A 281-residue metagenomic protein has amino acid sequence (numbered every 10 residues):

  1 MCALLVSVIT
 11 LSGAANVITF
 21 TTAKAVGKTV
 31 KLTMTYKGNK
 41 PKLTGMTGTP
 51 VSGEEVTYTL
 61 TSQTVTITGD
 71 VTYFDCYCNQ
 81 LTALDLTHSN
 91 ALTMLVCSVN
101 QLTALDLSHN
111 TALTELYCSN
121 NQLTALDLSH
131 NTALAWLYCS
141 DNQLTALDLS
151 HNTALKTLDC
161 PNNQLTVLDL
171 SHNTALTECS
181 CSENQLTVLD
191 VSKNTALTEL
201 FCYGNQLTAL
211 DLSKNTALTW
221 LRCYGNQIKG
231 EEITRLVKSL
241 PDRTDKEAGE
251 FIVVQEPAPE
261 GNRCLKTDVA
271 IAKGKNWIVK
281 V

Functional and structural regions predicted by a protein language model:
M1-N90, H109-T111, H130, H151 (+3 more regions): N-terminal capping/linker segments that flank leucine-rich repeat
V71, L81, L92, L102 (+12 more regions): Conserved hydrophobic position(s) of the canonical leucine-rich repeat
F74, L95-C97, L116-C118, L137-C139 (+5 more regions): Conserved hydrophobic beta-strand positions in leucine-rich repeat
C76, T87, V96-S98, S108 (+10 more regions): Ser/Thr/Pro-rich low-complexity tandem-repeat tracts
L84, L105, L126, L147 (+5 more regions): Canonical leucine-rich repeat
A135, T177-S180, V191-K193, T198-E199 (+2 more regions): Tandem repeat scaffolds
